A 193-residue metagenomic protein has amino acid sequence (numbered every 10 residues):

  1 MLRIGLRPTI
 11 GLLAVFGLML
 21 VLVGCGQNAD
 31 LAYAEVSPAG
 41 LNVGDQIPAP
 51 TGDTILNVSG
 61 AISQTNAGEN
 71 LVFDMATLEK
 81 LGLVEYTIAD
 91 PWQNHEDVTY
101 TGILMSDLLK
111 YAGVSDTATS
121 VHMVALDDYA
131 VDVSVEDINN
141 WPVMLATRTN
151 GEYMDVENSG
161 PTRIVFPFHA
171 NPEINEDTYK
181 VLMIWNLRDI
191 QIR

Functional and structural regions predicted by a protein language model:
L2, C25-R193: N-terminal intrinsically disordered, low-complexity segments enriched in P/E/S/T
L2-L13: Bacterial N-terminal signal peptides that target proteins for export
G11-V21: Bacterial N-terminal signal peptides
